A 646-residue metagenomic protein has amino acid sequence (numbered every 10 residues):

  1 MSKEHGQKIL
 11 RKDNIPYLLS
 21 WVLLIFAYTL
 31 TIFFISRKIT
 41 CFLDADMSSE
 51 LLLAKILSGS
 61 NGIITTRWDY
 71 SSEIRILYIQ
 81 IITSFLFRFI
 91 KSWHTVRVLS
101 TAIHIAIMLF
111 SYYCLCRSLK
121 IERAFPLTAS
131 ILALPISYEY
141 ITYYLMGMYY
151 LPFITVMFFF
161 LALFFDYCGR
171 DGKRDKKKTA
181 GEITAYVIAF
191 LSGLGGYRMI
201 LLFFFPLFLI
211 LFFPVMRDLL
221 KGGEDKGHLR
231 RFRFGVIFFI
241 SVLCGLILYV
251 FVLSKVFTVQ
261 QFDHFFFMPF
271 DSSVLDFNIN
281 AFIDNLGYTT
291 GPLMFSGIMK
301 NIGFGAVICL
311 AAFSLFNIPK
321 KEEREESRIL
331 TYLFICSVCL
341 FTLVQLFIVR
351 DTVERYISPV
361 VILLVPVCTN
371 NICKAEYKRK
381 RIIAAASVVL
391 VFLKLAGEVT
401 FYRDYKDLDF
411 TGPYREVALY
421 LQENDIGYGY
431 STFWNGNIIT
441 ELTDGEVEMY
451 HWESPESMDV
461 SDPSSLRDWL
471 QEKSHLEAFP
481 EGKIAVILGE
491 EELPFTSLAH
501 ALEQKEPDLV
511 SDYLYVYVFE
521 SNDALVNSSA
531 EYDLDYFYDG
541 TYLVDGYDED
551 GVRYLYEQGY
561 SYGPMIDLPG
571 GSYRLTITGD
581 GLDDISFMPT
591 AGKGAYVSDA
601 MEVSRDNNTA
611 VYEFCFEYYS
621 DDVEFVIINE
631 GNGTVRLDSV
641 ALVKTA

Functional and structural regions predicted by a protein language model:
N14-F26, T179-V187, F239-I240, G303-L310 (+2 more regions): Signature aromatic-anchored transmembrane alpha helix within multi-pass, membrane-resident enzymes that catalyze glycan
I25-T29, L99-R123, F159-L163, A312-F313: Transmembrane-helix motifs of polytopic, lipid-linked glycan transferases
R37-A45, S58-I81, H94-T95: Membrane-proximal lumenal/periplasmic loop motifs of glycosylation machinery
S49-K55, D69-S92, A281-T290: Short hydrophobic/aromatic helix or loop-helix immediately within or flanking a transmembrane segment in polytopic
S72, I76, E122-C168, T352-L364 (+1 more regions): Membrane-interface micro-motifs in multi-pass membrane enzymes
Y149-V156, I298-V307, E326-E376: Hydrophobic/aromatic-rich transmembrane helices and adjacent perimembrane loops
K178-F208, C244: Membrane-interface alpha helices of multi-pass inner-membrane proteins
E423-M458: Short periplasmic/luminal acceptor-recognition loop of GT-C membrane glycosyltransferases, typified by
